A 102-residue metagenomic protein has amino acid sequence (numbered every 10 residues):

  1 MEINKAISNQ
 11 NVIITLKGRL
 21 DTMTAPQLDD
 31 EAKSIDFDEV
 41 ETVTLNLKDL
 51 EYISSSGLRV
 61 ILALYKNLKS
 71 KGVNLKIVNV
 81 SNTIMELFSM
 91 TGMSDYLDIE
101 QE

Functional and structural regions predicted by a protein language model:
M1-Y52, K66-E102: STAS-like cytosolic regulatory interaction modules
I61, Y65: Histidine-anchored nucleotide/phosphate-binding helix
